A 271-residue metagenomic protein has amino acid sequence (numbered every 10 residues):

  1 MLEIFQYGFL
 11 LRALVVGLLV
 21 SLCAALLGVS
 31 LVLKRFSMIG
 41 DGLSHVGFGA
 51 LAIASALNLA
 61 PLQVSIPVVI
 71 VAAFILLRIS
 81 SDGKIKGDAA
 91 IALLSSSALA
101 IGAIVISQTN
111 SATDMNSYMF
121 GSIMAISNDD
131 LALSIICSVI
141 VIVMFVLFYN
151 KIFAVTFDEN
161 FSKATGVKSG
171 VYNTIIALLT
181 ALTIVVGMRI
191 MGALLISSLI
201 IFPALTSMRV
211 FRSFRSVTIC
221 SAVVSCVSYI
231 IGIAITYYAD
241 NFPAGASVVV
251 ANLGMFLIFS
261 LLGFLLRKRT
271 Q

Functional and structural regions predicted by a protein language model:
M1-L22, T270: Membrane-interfacial amphipathic/re-entrant helices at transmembrane-helix boundaries
L2-F5, F120-M124, V224-F259: C-terminal binding/interaction regions
Y7-R12, I91-N150: Transmembrane helix-bundle core of multi-pass membrane transporters and related energy-transducing complexes
A13-V16, P61-V69, D88, A92 (+3 more regions): Loop-to-transmembrane alpha-helix initiation sites
V29-S111, S207-C220, Y238-N241, G263-L266: Short loop segments and helix-boundary regions at transmembrane helix junctions of multi-pass inner-membrane proteins
L131-P203: Helix-loop-helix "hairpin" substructures at the membrane interface of multi-pass membrane proteins
N150-K151, L261-Q271: Membrane-interface capping segments at transmembrane-helix boundaries
I190, I196-A244: Transmembrane alpha-helical segments in multi-pass inner-membrane proteins
